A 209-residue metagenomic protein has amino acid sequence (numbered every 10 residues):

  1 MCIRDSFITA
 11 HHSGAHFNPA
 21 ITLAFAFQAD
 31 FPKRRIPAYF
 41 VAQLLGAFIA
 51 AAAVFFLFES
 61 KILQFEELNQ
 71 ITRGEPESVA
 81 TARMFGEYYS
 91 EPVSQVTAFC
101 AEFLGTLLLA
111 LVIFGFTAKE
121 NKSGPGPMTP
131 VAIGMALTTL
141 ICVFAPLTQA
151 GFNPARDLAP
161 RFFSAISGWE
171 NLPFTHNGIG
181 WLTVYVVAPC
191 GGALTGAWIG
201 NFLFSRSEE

Functional and structural regions predicted by a protein language model:
M1-E208: Membrane-interface helix-loop junctions and terminal tails of multi-pass membrane proteins
